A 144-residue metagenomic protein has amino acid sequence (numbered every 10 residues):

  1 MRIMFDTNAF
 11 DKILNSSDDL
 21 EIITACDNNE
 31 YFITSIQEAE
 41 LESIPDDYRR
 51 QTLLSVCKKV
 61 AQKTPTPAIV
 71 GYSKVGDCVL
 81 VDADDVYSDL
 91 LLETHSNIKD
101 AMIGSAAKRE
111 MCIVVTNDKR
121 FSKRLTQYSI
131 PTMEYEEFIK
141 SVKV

Functional and structural regions predicted by a protein language model:
M1, S16, I33, G104 (+1 more regions): Acidic, PIN/NYN-like endoribonuclease modules and their adjacent C-terminal/linker elements
M1-K59: Short, well-structured N-terminal submotif of metal-dependent ribonuclease cores
N29-E30, A68, K140-S141: Short, charged/polar low-complexity linear motifs in solvent-exposed/disordered segments
I44-P45, K63-T64, V75-V79, Y128-S129 (+1 more regions): Charge-rich, low-complexity amphipathic helices in intrinsically disordered tails/linkers adjacent to domains
L54-S73: Helix-adjacent hinge/juxtasegments
P67-R120, R124: Active-site neighborhoods of divalent-metal-dependent phosphate/nucleic-acid chemistry enzymes
